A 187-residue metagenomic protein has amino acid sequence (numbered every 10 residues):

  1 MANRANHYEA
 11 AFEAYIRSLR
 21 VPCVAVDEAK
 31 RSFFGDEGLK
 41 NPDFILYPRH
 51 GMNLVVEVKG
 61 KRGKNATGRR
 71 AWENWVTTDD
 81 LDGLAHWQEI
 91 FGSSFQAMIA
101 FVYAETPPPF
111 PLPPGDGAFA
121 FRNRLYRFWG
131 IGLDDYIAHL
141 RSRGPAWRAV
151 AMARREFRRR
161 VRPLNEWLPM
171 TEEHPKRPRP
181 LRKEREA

Functional and structural regions predicted by a protein language model:
M1-G38: Acidic-basic catalytic patches of nuclease active cores, encompassing PD-(D/E)XK and other metal-cofactor nuclease
E13-V24, G51-G60, I99: Conserved long hydrophobic alpha-helices within structured protein cores
S18, Y47-H50, A85, G92-A187: Non-catalytic C-terminal interaction segments of nucleic acid-processing enzymes
D27-K30, P48, G60-R62: Short, flexible loop/turn elements at secondary-structure junctions
F33-D43, L112-G115: Charged, often glycine-rich, active-site loop that binds/positions anionic groups
G38-P48, M52-V55: Short acidic loop-to-beta-strand element that houses the catalytic metal-binding Asp/Glu of nuclease active sites
N53, K59-P109: Catalytic cores of nucleic-acid endonucleases
